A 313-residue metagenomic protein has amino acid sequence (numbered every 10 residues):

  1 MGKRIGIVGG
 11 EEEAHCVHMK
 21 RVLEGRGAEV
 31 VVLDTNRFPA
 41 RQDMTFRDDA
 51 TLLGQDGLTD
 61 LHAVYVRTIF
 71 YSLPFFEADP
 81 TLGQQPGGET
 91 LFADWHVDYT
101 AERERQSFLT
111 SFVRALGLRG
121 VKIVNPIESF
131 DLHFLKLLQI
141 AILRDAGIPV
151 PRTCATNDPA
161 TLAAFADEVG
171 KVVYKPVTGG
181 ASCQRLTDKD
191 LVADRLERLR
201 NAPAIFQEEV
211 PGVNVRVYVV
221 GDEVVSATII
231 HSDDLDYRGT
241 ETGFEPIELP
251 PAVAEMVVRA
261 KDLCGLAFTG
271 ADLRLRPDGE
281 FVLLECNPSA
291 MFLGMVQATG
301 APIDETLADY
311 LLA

Functional and structural regions predicted by a protein language model:
G2-G6: Extreme N-terminal starter segment of soluble prokaryotic enzymes
I7-V8, V220: Short hydrophobic segments within beta-strands
G10-V22, L33-P149: Conserved N-proximal alpha/beta basic substrate-recognition cap immediately N-terminal to, or forming the N-lobe
L23, D167-K261: Phosphate-binding site of ATP-dependent enzymes
G27, R47-D48, V219-E223, R276-G279: Short acidic-glycine loop/turn motifs at beta-strand connectors
I123, V172, V225, T269 (+1 more regions): Protein kinase-like catalytic core scaffold
S129-C183: Loop-centered beta-sheet repeat module
D262-L266, L275-A313: C-terminal active-site "lid" helix and adjoining low-complexity regulatory extension at the edge of ATP-using catalytic
